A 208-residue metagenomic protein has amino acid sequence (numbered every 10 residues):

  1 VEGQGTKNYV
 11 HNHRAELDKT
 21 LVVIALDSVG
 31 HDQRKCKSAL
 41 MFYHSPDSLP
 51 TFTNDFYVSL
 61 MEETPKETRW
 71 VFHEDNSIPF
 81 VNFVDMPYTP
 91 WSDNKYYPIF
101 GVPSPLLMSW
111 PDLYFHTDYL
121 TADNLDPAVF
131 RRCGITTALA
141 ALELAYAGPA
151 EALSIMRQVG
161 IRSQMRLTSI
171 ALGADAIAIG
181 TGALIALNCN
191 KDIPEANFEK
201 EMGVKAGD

Functional and structural regions predicted by a protein language model:
V1-D208: Secretory-pathway/membrane protein signature
